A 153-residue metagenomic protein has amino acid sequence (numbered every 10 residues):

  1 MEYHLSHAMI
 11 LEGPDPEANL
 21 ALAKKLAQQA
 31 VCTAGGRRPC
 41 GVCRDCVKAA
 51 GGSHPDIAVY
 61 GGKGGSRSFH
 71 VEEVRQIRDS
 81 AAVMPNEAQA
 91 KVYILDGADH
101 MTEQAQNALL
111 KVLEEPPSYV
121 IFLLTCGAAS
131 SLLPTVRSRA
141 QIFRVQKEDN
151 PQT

Functional and structural regions predicted by a protein language model:
M1-G97, I121, P134: P-loop/Walker A NTP-binding region and its immediately flanking N-terminal helices in P-loop NTPase folds
Q28, L110-V112, R139-I142: Glycine-rich, phosphate-binding/catalytic loops in enzymes
H54, Q106, A129, R137: ATP/adenylate-binding site constellation spanning eukaryotic-like Ser/Thr protein kinases, ABC-transporter
A82, N107-L124: Conserved catalytic/switch belt of AAA+ P-loop NTPases
D96-G97, L124-A129, Q146-D149: A short beta-strand-to-loop transition that corresponds to the Sensor-1 phosphate-sensing loop of AAA+ P-loop ATPases
D96-T102, N107-L110, E114, S130: Catalytic acidic motif of RecA-like/P-loop NTPases
P134-K147: A short helix-turn-beta junction within AAA+ P-loop NTPase domains corresponding to the substrate/partner-engaging
P151-T153: Solvent-exposed, charged amphipathic helical/linker segments at domain boundaries
